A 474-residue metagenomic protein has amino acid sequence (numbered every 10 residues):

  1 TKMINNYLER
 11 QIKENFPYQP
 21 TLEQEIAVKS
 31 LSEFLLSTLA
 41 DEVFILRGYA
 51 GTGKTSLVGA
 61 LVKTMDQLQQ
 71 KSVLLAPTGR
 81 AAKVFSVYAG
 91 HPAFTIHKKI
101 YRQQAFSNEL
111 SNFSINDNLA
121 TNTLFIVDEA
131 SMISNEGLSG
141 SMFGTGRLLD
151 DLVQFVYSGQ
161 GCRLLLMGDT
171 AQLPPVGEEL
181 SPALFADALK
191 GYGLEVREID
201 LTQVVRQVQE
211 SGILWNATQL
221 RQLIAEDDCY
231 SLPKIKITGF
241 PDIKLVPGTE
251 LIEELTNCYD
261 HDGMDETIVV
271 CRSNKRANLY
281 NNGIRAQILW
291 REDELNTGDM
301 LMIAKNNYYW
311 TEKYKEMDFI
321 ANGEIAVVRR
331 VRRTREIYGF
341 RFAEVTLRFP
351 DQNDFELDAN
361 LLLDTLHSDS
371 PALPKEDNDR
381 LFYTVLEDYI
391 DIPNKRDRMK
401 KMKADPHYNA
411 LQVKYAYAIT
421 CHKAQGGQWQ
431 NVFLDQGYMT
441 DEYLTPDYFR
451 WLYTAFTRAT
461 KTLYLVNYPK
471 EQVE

Functional and structural regions predicted by a protein language model:
I4-E42: Conserved pre-motif I regulatory segment
Y7-L8, A27, L31, L39 (+3 more regions): Conserved helicase motor core of P-loop NTPases
P20, L74, V269: Conserved SAM-binding loop
Q24, T78, S273, G426: Short, conserved phosphate/pyrophosphate- and ester-handling motifs at nucleotide-, phospho-/glycolipid
V28-K29, E33, T38-S231, K236: ASCE P-loop NTPase helicase motor core
P77, E312-K315, D447-L452: Short beta-alpha junctions and helix-cap segments that line functional grooves
G90, I284-I288, F449-Y453: Short, solvent-exposed amphipathic alpha-helical segments in soluble enzyme and RNA/protein-processing domains
I337-E474: C-terminal accessory regions
